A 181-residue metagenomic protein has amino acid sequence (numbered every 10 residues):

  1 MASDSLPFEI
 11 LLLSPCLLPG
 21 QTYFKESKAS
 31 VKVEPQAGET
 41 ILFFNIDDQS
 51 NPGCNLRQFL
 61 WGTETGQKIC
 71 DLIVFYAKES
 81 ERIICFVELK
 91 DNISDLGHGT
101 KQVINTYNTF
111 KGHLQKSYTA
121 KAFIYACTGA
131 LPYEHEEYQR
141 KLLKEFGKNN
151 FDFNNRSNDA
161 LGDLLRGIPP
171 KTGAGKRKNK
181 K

Functional and structural regions predicted by a protein language model:
M1-P52: Charge-rich, low-complexity N-terminal segments
A2-L13, A120-K181: Domain-level recognition of nuclease-like catalytic cores that cleave nucleotide substrates
V31-E79: Active-site metal-binding core of divalent-cation-utilizing nuclease and nuclease-like domains
L72-V74, I83-D91: Conserved catalytic cores of phosphodiester-cleaving nucleases, focusing on short active-site segments
K78-E81, K116-S117: Flexible, charged surface loops at secondary-structure boundaries
E79, D91, G129: Short, glycine/serine-rich, charged loops/turns that create anion-binding and catalytic segments at active sites
S94-A130: Catalytic cores of nucleic-acid endonucleases
